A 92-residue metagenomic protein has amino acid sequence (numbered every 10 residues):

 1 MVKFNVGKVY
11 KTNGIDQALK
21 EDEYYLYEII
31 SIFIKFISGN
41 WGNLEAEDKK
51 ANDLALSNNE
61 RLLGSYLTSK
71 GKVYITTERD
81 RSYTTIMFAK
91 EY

Functional and structural regions predicted by a protein language model:
M1-G64: Compact soluble domain cores
L56-Y92: Short, compact, well-ordered microdomains
